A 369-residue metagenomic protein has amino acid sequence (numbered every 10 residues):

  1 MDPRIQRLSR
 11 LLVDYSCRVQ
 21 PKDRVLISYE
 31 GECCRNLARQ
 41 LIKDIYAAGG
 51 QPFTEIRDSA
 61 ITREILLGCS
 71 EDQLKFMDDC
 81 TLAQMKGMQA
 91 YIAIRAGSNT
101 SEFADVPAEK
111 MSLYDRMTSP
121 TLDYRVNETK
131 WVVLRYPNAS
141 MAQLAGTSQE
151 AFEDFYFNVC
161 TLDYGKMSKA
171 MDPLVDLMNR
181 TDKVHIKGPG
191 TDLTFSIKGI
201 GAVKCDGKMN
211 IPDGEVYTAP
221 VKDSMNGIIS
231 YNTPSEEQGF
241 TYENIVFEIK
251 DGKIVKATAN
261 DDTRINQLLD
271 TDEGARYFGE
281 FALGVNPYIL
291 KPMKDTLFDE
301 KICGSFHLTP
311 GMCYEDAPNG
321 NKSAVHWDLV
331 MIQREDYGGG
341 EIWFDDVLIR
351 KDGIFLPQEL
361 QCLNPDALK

Functional and structural regions predicted by a protein language model:
M1-G227, D352, E359-K369: Active-site bordering "gate/hinge" segments that shape substrate access to catalytic or cofactor-binding pockets
E32, G97-N99, N138, I200 (+7 more regions): Short, glycine-/Ser/Thr-/acidic-enriched flexible segments
L177-K183, T241-E243, R334-E341: A short, compositionally biased
P189-G190, I197-G199, I249-K253, F344-V347: Short acidic-glycine loop/turn motifs at beta-strand connectors
E215-A257: Oxyanion-binding "anion nests"
N226, Y242-N244, D251, R276-E280 (+2 more regions): Active-site lining segments that contact anionic ligands and/or coordinate catalytic metals
K256-K322: Dual-mode signal for accessory low-complexity, basic/Gly-rich regions
K294-L368: Internal helix-turn-beta structural module
